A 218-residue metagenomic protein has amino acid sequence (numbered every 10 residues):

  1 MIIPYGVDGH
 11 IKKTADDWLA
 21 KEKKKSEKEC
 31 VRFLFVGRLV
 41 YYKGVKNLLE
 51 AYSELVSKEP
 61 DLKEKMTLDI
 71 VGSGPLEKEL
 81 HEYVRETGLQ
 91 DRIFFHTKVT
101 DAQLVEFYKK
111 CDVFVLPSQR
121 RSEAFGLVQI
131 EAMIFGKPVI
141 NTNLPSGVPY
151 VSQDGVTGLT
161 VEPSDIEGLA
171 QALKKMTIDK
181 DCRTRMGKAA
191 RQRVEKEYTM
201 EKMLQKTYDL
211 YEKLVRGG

Functional and structural regions predicted by a protein language model:
M1-W18: Donor nucleotide-sugar binding/catalytic pocket of nucleotide-sugar-dependent glycosyltransferases
K25-E54: Conserved donor-binding/catalytic core segment of Leloir-type glycosyltransferases
K78-V99: Nucleotide-activated donor-binding/catalytic signature segment of Leloir-type glycosyltransferases, i.e., the conserved
K98-V99, E106-C111: Short alpha-helical donor nucleotide-sugar binding micro-motif in glycosyltransferases
K109-A124, K137: Acidic donor-binding loop of glycosyltransferase active sites
I134, P138-T142: Short hydrophobic beta-strand element within catalytic cores of glycosyltransferases and related nucleotide-activated
Q153-G155, L159-I166, K175-D181: Conserved acidic donor-binding segment of nucleotide-sugar-dependent glycosyltransferases
G168, K175, C182-E197, K206-D209 (+1 more regions): A short, well-ordered alpha-helix in the C-terminal region of glycosyltransferases
